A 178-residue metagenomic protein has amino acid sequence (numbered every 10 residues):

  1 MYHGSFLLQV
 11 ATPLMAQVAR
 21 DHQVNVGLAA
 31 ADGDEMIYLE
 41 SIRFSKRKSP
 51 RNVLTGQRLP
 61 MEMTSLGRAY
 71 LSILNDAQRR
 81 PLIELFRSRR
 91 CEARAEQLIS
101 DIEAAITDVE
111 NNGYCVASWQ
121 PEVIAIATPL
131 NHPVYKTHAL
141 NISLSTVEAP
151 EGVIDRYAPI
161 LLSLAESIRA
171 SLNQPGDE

Functional and structural regions predicted by a protein language model:
M1-H3, S88-R94: Short histidine-centered catalytic/ligand-binding loop motif
H3-L85: Amphipathic alpha-helical effector-binding/dimerization core of metabolite-sensing transcriptional regulators
F6, Q23-V26, Q78, R90 (+3 more regions): Secondary-structure boundary/capping signal
V10-D21, G27, D108, N112 (+3 more regions): Amphipathic alpha-helical regulatory segments at dimerization interfaces that relay allosteric signals between sensory
K46-K48, V147-P150, E178: A short local loop/turn or secondary-structure capping micro-motif enriched for an aromatic residue
L85-F86, D108: Ligand-binding cleft/hinge of the Venus flytrap
E92-S167: Extended hydrophobic
S171-E178: Short alpha-helical interdomain "coupling" segment at the junction between an upstream regulatory sensor module
